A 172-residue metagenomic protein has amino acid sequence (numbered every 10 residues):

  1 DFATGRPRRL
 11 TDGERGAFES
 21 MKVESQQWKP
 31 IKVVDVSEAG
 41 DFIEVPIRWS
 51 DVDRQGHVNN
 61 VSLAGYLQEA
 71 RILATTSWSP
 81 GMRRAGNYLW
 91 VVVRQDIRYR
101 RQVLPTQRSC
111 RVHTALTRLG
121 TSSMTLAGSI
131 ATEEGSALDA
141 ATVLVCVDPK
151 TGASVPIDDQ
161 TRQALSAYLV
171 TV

Functional and structural regions predicted by a protein language model:
D1-S37, L104-T106, L116-V172: HotDog/MaoC-like acyl-thioester-processing domains
S20-S79: Catalytic strand-loop segment that frames the active site of acyl-thioester-processing enzymes
I43-I47, R83, A131-T132, V145: General secondary-structure edge motif
V45-I47, G65, I97, T114 (+1 more regions): Preference for bulky hydrophobic residues occupying beta-strand positions in well-ordered beta-sheet regions
V61, L89, V155: Charge-dense, low-complexity intrinsically disordered segments
A74-T125, L138-A140, V145: Hydrophobic beta-strand-centered segment that forms part of the acyl-chain substrate-binding groove
